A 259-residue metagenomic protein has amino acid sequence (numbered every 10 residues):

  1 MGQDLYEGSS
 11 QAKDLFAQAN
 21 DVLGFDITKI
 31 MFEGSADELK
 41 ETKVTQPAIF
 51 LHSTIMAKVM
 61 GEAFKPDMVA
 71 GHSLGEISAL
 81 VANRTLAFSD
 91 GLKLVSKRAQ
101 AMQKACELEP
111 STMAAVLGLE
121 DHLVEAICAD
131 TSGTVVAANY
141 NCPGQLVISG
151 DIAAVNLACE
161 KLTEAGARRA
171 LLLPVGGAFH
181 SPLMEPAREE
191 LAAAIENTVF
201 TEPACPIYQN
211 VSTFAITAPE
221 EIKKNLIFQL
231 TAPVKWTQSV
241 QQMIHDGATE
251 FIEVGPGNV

Functional and structural regions predicted by a protein language model:
M1-L123, R169, L173, E250-V259: FabD-like malonyl-/acyl-CoA
L23-F25, N83-P233: Alpha/beta catalytic cores of group-transfer enzymes, especially the acyltransferase/condensing modules of polyketide
T45-P47, A178, P233, T237: Glycine-rich phosphate/pyrophosphate-binding beta-alpha loops
S53, E220-L226, I244-D246: Short, local alpha-helical segments
G61, T163, I244-G247: Non-catalytic positions within long, well-ordered alpha-helices that form the structural scaffold/packing of enzyme
R168, H180, E190, T237-V259: Conserved catalytic block of serine-dependent lipid acyl chemistry
